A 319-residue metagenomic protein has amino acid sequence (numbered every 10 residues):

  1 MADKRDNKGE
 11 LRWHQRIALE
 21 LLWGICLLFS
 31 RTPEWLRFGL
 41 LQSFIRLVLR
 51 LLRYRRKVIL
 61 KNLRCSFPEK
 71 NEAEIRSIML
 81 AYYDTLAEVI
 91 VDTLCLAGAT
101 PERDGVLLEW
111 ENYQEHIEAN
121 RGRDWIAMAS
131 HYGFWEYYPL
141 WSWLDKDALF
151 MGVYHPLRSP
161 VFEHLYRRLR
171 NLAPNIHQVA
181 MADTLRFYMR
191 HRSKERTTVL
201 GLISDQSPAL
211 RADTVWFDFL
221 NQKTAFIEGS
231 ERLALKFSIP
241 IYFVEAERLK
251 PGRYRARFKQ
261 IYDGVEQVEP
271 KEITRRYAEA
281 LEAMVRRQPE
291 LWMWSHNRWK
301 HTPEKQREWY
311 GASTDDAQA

Functional and structural regions predicted by a protein language model:
A2-A129, F134, E163-L169: Membrane-anchoring hydrophobic helices of lipid-metabolizing enzymes
A2-R5, R76-L80, A119, L172 (+1 more regions): Non-catalytic C-terminal accessory region of glycerolipid acyltransferases and related lyso-lipid remodeling enzymes
I17-E20, R55, A180, E272-R276: Soluble or luminal CAZymes and related metallo-dependent hydrolases
T32, L52, S66-P68, K146 (+4 more regions): A broad structural signal for alpha-helix termini and local helix breaks/kinks
I75, R158, F162, I273: Hydrophobic (often cysteine-bearing) scaffold residues that line and stabilize catalytic clefts of nucleotide/cofactor
P101-L108, N175-A180, F219-N221: Short, flexible loop segments at the rims of nucleotide/cofactor-binding pockets, characterized by
V106-W110, Y132, S159, M181-A182 (+2 more regions): A conditional alpha-helix N-cap/helix-loop micro-motif detector
R123-A182, A209-D218: Catalytic core of membrane glycerolipid acyltransferases/transacylases, capturing the structured, soluble-facing
